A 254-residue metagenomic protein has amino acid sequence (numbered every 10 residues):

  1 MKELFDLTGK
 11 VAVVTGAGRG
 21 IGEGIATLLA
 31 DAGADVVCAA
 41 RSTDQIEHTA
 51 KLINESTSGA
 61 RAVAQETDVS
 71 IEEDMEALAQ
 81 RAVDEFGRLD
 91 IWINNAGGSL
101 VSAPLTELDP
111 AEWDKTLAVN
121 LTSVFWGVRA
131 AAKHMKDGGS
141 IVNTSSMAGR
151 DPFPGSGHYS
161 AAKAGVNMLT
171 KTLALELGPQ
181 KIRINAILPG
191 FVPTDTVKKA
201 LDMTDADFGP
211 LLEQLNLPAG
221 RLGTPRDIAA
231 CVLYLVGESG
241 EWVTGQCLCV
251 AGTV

Functional and structural regions predicted by a protein language model:
V11, G18-G20: Conserved glycine-rich cofactor-binding loop
A34-H48: Conserved glycine-rich Rossmann-like NAD(P)H-binding loop of the short-chain dehydrogenase/reductase
A103-L105, D109-D114, E213: Substrate-binding pocket helix/loop in short-chain dehydrogenase/reductase
V128, A162, T170: Active-site helix of classical SDR
K133, L175-P179, E241: Alpha-helical segment proximal to the catalytic Tyr-Lys
S146: Residue(s) in the substrate-gating loop at a strand-loop-helix junction that position the organic substrate next
A186, G209-V243, V250-G252: C-terminal helical subdomain
